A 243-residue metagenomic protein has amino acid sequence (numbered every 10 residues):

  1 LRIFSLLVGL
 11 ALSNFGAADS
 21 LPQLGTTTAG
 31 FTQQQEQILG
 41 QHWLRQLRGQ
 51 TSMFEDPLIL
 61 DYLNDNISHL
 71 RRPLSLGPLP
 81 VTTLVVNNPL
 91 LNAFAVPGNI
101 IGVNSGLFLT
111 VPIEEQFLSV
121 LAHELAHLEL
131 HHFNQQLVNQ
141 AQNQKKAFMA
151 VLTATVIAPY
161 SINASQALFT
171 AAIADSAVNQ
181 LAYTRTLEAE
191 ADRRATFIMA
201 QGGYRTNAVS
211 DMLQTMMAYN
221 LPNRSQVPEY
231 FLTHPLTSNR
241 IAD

Functional and structural regions predicted by a protein language model:
L1-G9: Sec-dependent signal peptide recognition, specifically the positively charged N-region followed immediately by
D19-I157, A177-Y183, D192-H234, S238 (+1 more regions): Peri-catalytic and regulatory segments of divalent metal-dependent proteins
P97, S165-L168: Short, flexible, mixed-charge acidic loops at enzyme active sites
P159-A164: Short hydrophobic alpha-helical membrane-entry/anchor segments
L168-S176: Active-site-proximal segment of zinc-dependent metalloprotease catalytic domains
